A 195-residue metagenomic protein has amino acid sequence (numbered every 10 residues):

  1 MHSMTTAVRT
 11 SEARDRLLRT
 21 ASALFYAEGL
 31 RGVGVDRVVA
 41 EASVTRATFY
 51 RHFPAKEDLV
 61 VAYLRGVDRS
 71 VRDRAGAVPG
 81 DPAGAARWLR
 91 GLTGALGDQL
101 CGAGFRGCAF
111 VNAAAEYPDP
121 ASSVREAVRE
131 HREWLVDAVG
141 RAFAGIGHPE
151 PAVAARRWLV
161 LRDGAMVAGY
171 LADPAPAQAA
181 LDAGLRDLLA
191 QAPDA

Functional and structural regions predicted by a protein language model:
M1-E28, G32-V44, D58: Basic, helix-initiating cap at the start of DNA-binding domains
L18, R90, E133-G140, D182 (+1 more regions): An amphipathic alpha-helix signature
S43-F53: Short hydrophobic/aromatic patch on the recognition helix
V60-V67, R74: Alpha-helical DNA-contacting segments of helix-turn-helix folds
A62, G76-G104, A155-W158: Hydrophobic alpha-helical connector segments
L64, D68, R125-E133: Amphipathic, non-transmembrane alpha-helical scaffold segments
G102-S122, E126: Amphipathic alpha-helical segments used for helix-helix packing
S123-E130, A144-L188, A192-A195: Hydrophobic/aromatic-rich alpha-helical bundle segments in the mid-to-C-terminal region
